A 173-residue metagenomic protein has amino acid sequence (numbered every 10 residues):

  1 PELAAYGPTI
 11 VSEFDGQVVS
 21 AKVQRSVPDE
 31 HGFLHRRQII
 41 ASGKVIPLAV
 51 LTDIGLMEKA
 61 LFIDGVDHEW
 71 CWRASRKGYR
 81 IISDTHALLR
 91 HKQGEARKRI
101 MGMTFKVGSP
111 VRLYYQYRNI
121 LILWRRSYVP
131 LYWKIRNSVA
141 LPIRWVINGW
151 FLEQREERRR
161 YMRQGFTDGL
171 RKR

Functional and structural regions predicted by a protein language model:
P1-S20: Conserved donor NDP-sugar-binding/catalytic core segment of glycosyltransferases
G16-K22, G94-R97: Short aromatic-enriched loop/helix-cap "lid" or pocket-rim segments at secondary-structure transitions that line
V27-L48: A recurrent flexible, glycine/aromatic-enriched loop bordering the glycosyltransferase active site that acts as
V45, S83, V107, Y114: Short aromatic/basic micro-patch
V50-G55, A60-L88: A short, conserved alpha-helix in the catalytic core of glycosyltransferases
D84-T104: Active-site donor/metal-binding and catalytic loop motifs of nucleotide-sugar-dependent glycosylation enzymes
Q116-N119: A conserved mid-domain beta-alpha-beta active-site/ligand-binding segment of alpha/beta enzyme cores
R125-R173: Non-catalytic, C-terminal membrane-associated alpha-helical segments of glycosyltransferases
